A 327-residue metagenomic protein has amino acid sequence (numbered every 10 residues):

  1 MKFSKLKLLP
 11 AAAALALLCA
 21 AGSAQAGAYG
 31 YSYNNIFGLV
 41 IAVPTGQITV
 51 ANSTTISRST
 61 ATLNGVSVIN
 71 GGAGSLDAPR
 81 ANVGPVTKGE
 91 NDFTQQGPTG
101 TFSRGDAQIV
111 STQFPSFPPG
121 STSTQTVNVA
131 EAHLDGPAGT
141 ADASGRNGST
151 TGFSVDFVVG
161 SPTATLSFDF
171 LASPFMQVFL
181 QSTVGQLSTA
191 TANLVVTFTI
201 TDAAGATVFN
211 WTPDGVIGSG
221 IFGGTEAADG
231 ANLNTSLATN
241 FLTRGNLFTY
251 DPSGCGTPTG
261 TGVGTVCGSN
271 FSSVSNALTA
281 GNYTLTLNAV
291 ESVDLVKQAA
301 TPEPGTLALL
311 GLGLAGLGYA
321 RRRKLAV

Functional and structural regions predicted by a protein language model:
F3-Y29, V290-L314, G318: Short, threonine-centered small-residue motifs that mark membrane-proximal processing/anchoring sites and TM-junction
G27-A300: Helix-boundary and membrane-interface capping/anchor signal
G318-V327: C-terminal membrane-anchoring or membrane-association module
